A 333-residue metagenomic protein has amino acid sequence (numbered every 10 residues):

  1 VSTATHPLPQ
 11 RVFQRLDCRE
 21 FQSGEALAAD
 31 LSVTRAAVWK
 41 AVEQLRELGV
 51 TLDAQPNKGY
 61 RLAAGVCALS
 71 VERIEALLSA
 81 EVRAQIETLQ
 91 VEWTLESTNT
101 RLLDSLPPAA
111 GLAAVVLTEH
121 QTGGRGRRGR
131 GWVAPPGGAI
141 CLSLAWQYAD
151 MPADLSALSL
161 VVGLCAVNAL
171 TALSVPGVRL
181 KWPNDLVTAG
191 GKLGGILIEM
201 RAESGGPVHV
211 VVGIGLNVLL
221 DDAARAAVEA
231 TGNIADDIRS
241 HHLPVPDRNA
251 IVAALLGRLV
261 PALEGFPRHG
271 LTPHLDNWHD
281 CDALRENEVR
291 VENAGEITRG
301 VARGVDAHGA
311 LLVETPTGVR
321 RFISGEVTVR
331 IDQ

Functional and structural regions predicted by a protein language model:
S2-A172, V245-P246: N-terminal lobe of the biotin/lipoate ligase/transferase fold
S2-T34, E43, E47-L48, D150-V178 (+1 more regions): Long, positively charged amphipathic alpha-helical accessory segments at protein N-termini or as interdomain linkers
T88-L89, A113-V115, I140, R179 (+2 more regions): Structural motif
W93, L180-W182: Short loop/edge segments at beta-strand edges and connector loops that shape dinucleotide/nucleotide cofactor-binding
D185: Conserved active-site carboxylates
